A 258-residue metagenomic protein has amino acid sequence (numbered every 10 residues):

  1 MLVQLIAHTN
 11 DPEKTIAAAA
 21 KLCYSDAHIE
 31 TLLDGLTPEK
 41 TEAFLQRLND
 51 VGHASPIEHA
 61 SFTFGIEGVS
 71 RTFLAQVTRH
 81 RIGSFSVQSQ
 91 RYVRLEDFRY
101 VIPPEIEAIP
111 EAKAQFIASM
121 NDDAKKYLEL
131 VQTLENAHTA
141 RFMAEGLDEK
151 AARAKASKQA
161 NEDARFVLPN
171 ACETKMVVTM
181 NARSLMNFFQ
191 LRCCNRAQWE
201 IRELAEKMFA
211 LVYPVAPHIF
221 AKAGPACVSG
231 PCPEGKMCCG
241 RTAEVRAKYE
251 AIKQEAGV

Functional and structural regions predicted by a protein language model:
M1-V258: Family-specific signature for flavin-dependent thymidylate synthase
